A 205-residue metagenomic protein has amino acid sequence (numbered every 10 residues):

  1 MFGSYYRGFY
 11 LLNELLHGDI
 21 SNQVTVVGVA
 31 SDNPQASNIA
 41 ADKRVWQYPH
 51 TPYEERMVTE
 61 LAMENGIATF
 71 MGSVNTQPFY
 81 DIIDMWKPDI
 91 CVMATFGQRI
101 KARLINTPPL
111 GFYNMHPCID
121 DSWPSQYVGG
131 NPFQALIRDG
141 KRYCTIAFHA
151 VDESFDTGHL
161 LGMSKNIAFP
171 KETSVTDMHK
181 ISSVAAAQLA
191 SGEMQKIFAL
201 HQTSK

Functional and structural regions predicted by a protein language model:
M1-K205: One-carbon transfer enzymes
